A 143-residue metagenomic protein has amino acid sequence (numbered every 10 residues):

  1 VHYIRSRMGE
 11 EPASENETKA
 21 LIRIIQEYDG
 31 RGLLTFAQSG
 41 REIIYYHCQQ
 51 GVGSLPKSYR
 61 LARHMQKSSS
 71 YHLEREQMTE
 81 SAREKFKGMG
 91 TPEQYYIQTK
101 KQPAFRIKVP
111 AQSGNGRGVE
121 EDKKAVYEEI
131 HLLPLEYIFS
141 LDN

Functional and structural regions predicted by a protein language model:
V1-P56, R63: Active-site/substrate-binding loop(s) of hydrolase catalytic cores
Q26-D29, S70, L135, F139: Sec-exported extracytoplasmic/periplasmic mature domains
L33, E42-L55, F86-N143: Active-site-adjacent mobile loop/cap segments within catalytic or ligand-binding domains
A37-Q38, L73-E93: Short catalytic/ligand-gating loop segments at beta-alpha or beta-beta junctions within enzyme catalytic domains
G51-V52, P56-Q77: Acidic, glycine-rich loop-and-strand cores that form catalytic or ligand-binding grooves in diverse globular domains
